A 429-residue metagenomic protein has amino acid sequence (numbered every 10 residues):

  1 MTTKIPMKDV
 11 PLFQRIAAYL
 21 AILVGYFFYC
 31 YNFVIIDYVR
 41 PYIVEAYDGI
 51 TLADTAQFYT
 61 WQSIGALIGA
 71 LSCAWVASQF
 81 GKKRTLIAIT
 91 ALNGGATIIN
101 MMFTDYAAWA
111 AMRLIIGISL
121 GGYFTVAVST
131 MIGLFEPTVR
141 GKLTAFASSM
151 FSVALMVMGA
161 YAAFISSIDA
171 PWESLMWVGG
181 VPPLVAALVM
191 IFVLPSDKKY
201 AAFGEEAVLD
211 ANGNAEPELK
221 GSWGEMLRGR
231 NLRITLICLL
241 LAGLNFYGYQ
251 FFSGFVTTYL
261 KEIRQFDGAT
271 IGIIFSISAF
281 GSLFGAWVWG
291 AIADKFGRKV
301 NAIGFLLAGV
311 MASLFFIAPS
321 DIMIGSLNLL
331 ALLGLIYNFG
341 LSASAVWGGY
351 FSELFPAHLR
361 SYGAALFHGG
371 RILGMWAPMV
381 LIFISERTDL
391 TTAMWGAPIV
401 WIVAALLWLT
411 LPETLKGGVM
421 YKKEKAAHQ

Functional and structural regions predicted by a protein language model:
A17-D48, L52, Y249-T257: Extracytoplasmic
I36-D37, R230-L283: Extracytoplasmic gate region of multi-pass secondary transporters
D37-I68, A269: Extracellular/periplasmic helix-loop-helix junction of adjacent transmembrane segments in MFS-like secondary
I68-T104: Conserved MFS/SLC helix-loop-helix module at the cytosolic interface between two early adjacent transmembrane helices
G81, M102-A107, G297, P319-S320: Helix-breaking motifs and short loop linkers at transmembrane-helix boundaries and internal kinks in secondary membrane
R84-I98, V300-F315: Structural signature of the two symmetry-related core transmembrane helices
M112-S149: Cytoplasmic helix-loop-helix junction between adjacent transmembrane helices in 12-TM secondary transporters
A147-F192: Helix-loop-helix hairpin linking two adjacent transmembrane segments in secondary transporters
